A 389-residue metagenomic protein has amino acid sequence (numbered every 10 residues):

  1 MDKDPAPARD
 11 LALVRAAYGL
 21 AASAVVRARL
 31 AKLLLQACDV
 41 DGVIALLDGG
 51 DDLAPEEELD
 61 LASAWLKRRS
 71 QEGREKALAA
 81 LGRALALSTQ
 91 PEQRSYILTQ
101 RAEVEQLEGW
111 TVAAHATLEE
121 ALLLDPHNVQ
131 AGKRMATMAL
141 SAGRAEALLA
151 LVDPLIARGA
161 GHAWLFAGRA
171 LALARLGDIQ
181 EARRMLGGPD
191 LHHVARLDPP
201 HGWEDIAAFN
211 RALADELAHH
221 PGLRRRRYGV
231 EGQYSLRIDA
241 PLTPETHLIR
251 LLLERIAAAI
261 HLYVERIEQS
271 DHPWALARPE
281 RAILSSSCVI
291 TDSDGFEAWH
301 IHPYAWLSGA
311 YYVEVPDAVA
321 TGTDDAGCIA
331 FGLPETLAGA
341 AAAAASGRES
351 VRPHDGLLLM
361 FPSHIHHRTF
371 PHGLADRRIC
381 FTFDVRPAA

Functional and structural regions predicted by a protein language model:
D4, A37, R68-Q71, E108 (+2 more regions): Structural motif corresponding to the intra-repeat A-B loop/turn of tetratricopeptide repeats
A16-A17, G49-G50, R83-L87, E120-A121 (+1 more regions): Canonical positions in the second alpha-helix
A21-A22, D52-P55, T89-E92, P126 (+1 more regions): Short coil turns that delineate tetratricopeptide repeat
V26, E57, R94-I97, A131 (+1 more regions): TPR alpha-solenoid repeat register
L186-A275, F296: Non-heme Fe(II)/2-oxoglutarate
H247-A257, H261-M360, R368-P371, D376-A389: Catalytic core of non-heme Fe(II) oxygenases with the double-stranded beta-helix
